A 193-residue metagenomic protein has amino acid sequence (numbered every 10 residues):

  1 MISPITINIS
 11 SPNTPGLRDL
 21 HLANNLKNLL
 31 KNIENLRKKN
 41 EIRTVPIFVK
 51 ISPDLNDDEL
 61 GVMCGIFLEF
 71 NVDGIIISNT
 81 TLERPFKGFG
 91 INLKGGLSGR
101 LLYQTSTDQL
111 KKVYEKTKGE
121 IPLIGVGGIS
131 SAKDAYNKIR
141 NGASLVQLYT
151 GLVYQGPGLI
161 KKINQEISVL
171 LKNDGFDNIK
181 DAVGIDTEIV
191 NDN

Functional and structural regions predicted by a protein language model:
M1-K39, P46, S52-D54: Metal-dependent enolase-superfamily TIM-barrel catalytic cores that perform enediolate-based chemistry
I2-P4, V72, A143: A structural motif
I9, G74-E83, G128, A135-K162: Glycine-rich phosphate-binding active-site loops on the catalytic face of alpha/beta enzymes
P12-N25, L60, I66-G119: Glycine/Thr-rich beta-alpha phosphate-binding loop at enzyme active sites
K39-P53, E115-G125: Short beta-strand/loop segments at the ligand-binding rim of alpha/beta enzyme cores
L55-E69, E115-G119, I129-V146: Catalytic cores of alpha/beta
R84-G99, V153-D177: C-terminal helical cap(s) of enzyme catalytic domains, especially alpha/beta-barrels
Y103, Q165-N193: Extended, intrinsically disordered, low-complexity segments
